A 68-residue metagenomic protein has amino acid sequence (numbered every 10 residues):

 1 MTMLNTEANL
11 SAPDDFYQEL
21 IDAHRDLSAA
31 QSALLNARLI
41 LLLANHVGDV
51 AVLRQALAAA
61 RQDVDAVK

Functional and structural regions predicted by a protein language model:
M1-D15, E19-I21: Charged, compositionally biased N-terminal leader segments and the immediate start of the first structured element
D14-A60: Amphipathic, hydrophobic secondary-structure cores in small proteins
A59-K68: Short, mixed-charge aromatic SLiMs
